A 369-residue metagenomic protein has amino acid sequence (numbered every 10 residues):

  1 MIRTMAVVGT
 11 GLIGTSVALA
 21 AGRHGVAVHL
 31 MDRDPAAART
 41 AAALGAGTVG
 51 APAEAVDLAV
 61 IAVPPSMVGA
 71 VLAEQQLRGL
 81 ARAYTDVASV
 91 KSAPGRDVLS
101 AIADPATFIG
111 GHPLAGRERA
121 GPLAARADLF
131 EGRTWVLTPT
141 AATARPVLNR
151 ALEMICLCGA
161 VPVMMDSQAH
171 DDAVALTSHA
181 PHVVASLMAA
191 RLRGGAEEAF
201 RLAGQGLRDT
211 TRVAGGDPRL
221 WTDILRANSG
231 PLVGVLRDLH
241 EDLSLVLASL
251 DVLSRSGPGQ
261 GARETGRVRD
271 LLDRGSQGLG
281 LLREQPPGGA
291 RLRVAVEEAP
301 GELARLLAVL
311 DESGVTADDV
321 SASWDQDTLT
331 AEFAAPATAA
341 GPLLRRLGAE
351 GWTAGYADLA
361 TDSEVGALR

Functional and structural regions predicted by a protein language model:
M1-V49, L58: NAD(P)+-binding Rossmann beta1-loop-alpha1 motif at the extreme N-terminus of oxidoreductases
R33, V63, V87: Short beta->alpha hinge that forms the Motif I/post-I loop of the SAM-binding pocket
G47-P52, V163-M164: Short acidic-hydrophobic, aromatic-tinged amphipathic segments that line or gate anion-handling sites
A59-V60, T85: N-terminal Rossmann-like NAD(P) cofactor-binding module of classical short-chain dehydrogenase/reductase
V71-L123: Rossmann-like NAD(P)(H) cofactor-binding subdomain of soluble oxidoreductases
L129-G215: Internal alpha-helical scaffold of NAD(P)-dependent oxidoreductase catalytic cores
A196-R274: Interdomain hinge/lid region at the active-site interface of Rossmann-like NAD(P)-dependent oxidoreductases
G275-R369: A conserved regulatory-domain signal marking ACT and ACT-like small-molecule sensing domains and adjacent regulatory
